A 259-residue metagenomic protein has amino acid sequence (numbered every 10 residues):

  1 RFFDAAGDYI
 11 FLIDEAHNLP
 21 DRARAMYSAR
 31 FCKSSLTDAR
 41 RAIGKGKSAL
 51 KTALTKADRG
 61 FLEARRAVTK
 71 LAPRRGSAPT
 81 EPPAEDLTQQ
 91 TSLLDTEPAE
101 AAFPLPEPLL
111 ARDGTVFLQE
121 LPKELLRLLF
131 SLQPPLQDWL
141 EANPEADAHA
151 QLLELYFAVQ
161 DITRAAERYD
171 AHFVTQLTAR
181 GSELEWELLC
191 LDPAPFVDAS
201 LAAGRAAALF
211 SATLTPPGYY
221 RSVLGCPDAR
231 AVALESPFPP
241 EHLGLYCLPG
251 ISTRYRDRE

Functional and structural regions predicted by a protein language model:
R1-E259: ASCE RecA-like P-loop NTPase motor cores that couple ATP hydrolysis to mechanical translocation on nucleic acids
